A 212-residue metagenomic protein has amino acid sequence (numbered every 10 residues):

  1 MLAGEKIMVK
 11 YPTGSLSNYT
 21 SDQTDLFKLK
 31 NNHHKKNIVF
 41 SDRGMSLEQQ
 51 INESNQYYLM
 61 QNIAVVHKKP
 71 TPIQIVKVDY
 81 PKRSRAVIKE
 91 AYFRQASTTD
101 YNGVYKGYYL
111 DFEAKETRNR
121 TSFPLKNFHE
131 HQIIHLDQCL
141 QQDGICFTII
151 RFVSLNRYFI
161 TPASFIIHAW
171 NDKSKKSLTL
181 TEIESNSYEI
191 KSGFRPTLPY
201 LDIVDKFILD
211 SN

Functional and structural regions predicted by a protein language model:
M1-H34: Nuclease-adjacent, charged terminal/linker segments that flank catalytic cores
L2-V9, Q61, A163-N212: Intrinsically disordered, low-complexity, charge-dense segments enriched in Lys/Arg and Glu/Asp interspersed
N31-I88: Acidic-basic catalytic patches of nuclease active cores, encompassing PD-(D/E)XK and other metal-cofactor nuclease
I75-V76, N119-S122, N156-R157: Short, solvent-exposed loop/turn segments at secondary-structure junctions
Y92-A96: A short catalytic or substrate-binding loop motif that flags glycine-/basic-rich loops and adjacent residues that bind
T99-R120: Conserved catalytic cores of phosphodiester-cleaving nucleases, focusing on short active-site segments
K115-Q142: Mg2+/Mn2+-dependent nuclease catalytic core
D137-I167: Nucleic-acid nuclease catalytic cores
